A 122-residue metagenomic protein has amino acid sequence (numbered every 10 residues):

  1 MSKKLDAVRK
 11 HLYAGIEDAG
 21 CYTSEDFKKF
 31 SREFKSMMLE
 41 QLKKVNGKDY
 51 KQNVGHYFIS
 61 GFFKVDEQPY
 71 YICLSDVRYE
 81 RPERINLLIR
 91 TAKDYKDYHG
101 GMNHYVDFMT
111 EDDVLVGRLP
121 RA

Functional and structural regions predicted by a protein language model:
M1, M37-M38, M102, M109: Detector for methionine-enriched segments
S2-D66: Negatively charged, low-complexity tracts enriched in Asp/Glu with abundant Ser/Thr
S60-F62, E67-R121: Intrinsically disordered, low-complexity regulatory segments enriched in Ser/Thr/Pro and charged residues
